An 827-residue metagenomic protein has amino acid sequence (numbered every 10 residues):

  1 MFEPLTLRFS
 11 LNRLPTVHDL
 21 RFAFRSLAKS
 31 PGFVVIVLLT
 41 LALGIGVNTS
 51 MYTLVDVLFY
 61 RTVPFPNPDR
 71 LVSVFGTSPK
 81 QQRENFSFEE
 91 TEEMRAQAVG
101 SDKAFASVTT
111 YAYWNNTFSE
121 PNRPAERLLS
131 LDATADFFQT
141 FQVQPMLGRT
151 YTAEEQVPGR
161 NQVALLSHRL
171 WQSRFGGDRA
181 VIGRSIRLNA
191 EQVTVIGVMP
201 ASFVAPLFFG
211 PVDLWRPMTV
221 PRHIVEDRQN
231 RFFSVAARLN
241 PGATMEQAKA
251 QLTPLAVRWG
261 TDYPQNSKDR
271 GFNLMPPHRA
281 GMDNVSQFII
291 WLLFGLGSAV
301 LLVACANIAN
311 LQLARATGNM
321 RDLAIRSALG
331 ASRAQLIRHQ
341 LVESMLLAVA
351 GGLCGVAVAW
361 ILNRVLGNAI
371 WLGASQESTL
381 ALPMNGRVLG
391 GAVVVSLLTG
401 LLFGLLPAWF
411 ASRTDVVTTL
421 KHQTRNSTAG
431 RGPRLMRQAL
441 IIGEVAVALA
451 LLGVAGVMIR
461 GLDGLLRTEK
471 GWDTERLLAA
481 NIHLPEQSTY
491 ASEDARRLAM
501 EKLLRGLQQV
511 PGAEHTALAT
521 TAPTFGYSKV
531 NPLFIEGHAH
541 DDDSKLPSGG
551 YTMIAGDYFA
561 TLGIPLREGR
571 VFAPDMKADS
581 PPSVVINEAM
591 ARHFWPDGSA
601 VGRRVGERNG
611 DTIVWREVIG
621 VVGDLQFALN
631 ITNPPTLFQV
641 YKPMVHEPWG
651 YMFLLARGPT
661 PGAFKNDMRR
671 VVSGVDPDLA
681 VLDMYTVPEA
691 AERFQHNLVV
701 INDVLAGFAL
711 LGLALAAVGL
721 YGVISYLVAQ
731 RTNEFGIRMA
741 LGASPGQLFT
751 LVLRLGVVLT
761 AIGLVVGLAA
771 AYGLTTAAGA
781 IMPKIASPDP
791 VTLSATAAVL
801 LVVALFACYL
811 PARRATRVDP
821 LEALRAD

Functional and structural regions predicted by a protein language model:
L5-V34, M275-D283, L311-R338, V342 (+3 more regions): Alpha-helical transmembrane segments of integral membrane proteins
S30-L58, V303-C305, A348-G352, R437-G461 (+3 more regions): Short, strongly hydrophobic transmembrane alpha-helices
N48-I182, R187-T194, H223-F232, M245-F272 (+8 more regions): Structured, solvent-exposed hinge/loop segments at the ends of secondary-structure elements
M51-T53, A309, M345-T419, R460 (+1 more regions): Small-residue-rich transmembrane alpha-helices
V99-D102, I196-A205, T219-S286, K502-T516 (+3 more regions): "Rare, low-scoring activations can occur in soluble or secreted enzymes where short amphipathic helices or signal
M282-A299, G386-G391, Q695-G712, R754 (+1 more regions): N-terminal membrane-entry
A304-A348, V718-V757, L764, A777 (+3 more regions): Interfacial "coupling" helices/loops that link adjacent transmembrane helices in transporter permeases
V671, V675-L768, G779-P783, A795: C-terminal transmembrane helical bundles of large multi-pass transporters and their helix-start/helix-kink determinants
